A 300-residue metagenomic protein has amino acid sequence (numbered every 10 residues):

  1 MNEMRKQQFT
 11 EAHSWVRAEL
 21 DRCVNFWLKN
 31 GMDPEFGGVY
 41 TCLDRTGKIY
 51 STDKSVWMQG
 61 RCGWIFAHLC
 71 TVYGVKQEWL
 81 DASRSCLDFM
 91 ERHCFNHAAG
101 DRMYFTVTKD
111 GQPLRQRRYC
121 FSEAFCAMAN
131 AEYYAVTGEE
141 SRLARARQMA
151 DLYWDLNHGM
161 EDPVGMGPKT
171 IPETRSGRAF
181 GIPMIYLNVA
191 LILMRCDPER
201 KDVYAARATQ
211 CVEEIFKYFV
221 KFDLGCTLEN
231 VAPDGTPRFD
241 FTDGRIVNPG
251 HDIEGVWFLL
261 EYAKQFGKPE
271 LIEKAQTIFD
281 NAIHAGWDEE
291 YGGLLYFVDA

Functional and structural regions predicted by a protein language model:
M1-A300: Glycan-recognition and catalytic cores of secretory/periplasmic carbohydrate-active enzymes
